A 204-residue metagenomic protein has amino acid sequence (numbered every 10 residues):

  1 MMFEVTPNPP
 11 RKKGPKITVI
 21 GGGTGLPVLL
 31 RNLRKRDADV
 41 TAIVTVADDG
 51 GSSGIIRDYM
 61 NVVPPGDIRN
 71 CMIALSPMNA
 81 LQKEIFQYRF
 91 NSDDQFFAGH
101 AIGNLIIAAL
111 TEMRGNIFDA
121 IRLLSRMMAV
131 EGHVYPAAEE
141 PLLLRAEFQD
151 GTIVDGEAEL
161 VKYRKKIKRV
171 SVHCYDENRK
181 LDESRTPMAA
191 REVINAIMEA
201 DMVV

Functional and structural regions predicted by a protein language model:
M1-I17, T24-R31, D37-A42, I107-V204: Conserved catalytic alpha/beta core of Sir2/sirtuin-type deacylases, generalized to analogous enzyme cores that bind
K12-P15, V19, D58, S92: Residues at structural and domain junctions
V19-G21, A101: Short glycine/serine/threonine-biased micro-segments
N32-R36, I56-Y59: Short, glycine/charged-enriched secondary-structure capping and boundary segments
V44-F118, L123-M128, H133: Glycine-rich nucleotide/cofactor/substrate-binding loop typically near the N-terminus or early in the first domain
